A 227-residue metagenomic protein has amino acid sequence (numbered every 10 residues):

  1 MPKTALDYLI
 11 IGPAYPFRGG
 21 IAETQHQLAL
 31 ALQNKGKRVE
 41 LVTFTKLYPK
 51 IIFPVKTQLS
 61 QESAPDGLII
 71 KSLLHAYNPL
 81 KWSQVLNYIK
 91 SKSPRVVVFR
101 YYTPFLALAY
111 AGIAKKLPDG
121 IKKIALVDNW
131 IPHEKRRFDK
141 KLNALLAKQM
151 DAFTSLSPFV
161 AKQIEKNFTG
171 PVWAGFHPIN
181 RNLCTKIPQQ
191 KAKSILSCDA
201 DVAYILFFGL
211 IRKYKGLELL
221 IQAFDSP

Functional and structural regions predicted by a protein language model:
M1-L6, S93, I187-Y204: Nucleotide-sugar donor-binding and catalytic loop/hinge architecture of NDP-sugar-dependent glycosyltransferases
I11-P13, L156, F207-G209: Short hydrophobic "strand-cap" motifs at the C-terminus of beta-strands
G12-H26, P49, Y102-A107, E134 (+1 more regions): A short, glycine/small-residue-rich beta-strand->loop->alpha-helix junction that serves as a flexible
A14-R18, L30-S91, V160, E165: N-terminal strand-loop element at the rim of the active site of nucleotide-sugar-dependent glycosyltransferases
K71-Y77, Q84-A107, I121-L126: Short N-terminal targeting/anchoring amphipathic segment
I113-K116, R136-F153: Membrane-proximal helix-turn-helix segments that form the acceptor-binding/catalytic region of lipid-linked
R136, K162-K166, P178-L196, K213: Acidic anion/phosphate-binding donor-loop and adjacent secondary structure in glycosyltransferase catalytic cores
D199-K215, I221-F224: Conserved donor-binding/catalytic core segment of Leloir-type glycosyltransferases
